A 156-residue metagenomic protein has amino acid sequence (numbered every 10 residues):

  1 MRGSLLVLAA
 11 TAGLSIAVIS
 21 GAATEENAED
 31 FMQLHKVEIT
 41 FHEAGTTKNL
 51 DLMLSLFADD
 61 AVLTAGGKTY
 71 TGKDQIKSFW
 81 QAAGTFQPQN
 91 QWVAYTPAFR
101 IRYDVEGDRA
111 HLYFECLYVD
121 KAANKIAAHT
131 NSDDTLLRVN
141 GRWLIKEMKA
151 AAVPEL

Functional and structural regions predicted by a protein language model:
M1-L5: Positively charged n-region of N-terminal signal peptides that target proteins for export
V7-A17: Bacterial N-terminal signal peptides
S15-D59: Short, low-complexity N-terminal intrinsically disordered segments enriched in polar/charged residues
F41, M53, A61, G72 (+3 more regions): Hydrophobic pocket/interface hotspot
F57, G67-T69, F114-Y118, D134 (+1 more regions): A mature extracytoplasmic/lumenal domain signature
V62, K77-K125: Surface-exposed, charged secondary-structure patches
H129-L156: Short beta-strand edge/turn micro-motifs at domain boundaries
